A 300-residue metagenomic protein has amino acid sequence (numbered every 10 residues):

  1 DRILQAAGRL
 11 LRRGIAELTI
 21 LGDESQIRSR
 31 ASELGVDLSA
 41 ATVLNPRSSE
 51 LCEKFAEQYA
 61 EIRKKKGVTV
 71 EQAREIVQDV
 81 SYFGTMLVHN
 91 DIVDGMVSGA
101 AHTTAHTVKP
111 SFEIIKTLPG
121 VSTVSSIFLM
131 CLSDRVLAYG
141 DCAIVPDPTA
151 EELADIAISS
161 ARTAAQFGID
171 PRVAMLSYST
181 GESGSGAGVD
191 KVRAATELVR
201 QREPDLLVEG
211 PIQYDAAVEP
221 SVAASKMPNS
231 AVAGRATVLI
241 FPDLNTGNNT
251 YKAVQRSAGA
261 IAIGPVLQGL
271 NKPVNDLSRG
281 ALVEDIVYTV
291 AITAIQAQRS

Functional and structural regions predicted by a protein language model:
D1-S300: Anion-binding alpha/beta catalytic cores of soluble intermediary-metabolism enzymes, centered on
